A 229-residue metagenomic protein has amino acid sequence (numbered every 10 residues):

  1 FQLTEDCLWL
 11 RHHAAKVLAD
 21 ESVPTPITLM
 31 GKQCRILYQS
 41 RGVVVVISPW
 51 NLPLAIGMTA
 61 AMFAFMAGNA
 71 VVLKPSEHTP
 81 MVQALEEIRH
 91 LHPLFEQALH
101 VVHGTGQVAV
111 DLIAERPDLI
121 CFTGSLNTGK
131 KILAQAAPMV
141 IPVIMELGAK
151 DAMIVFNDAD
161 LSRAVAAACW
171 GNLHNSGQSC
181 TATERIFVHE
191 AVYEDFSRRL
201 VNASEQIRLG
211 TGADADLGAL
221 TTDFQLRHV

Functional and structural regions predicted by a protein language model:
F1-D20, M30-K32, Q225, V229: Long amphipathic alpha-helix in the N-terminal Rossmann-like dinucleotide-binding domain of NAD(P)-dependent
T4-C7, A61, Q83, L200 (+1 more regions): Short amphipathic alpha-helical/adjacent loop interface patches that line ligand and macromolecule-binding sites
W9, H13, E87, E115 (+2 more regions): Residues within well-ordered alpha-helical secondary structure of globular protein domains
A14, L91-H92, A203, I207: Solvent-exposed amphipathic alpha-helical surface segments
K16-V23, Q206-G210: Charged, solvent-exposed alpha-helical segments that act as regulatory interaction surfaces
V23-R163, D214: Rossmann-like NAD(P) dinucleotide-binding subdomain of oxidoreductase/dehydrogenase enzymes
L119, N127-V229: ALDH superfamily catalytic-core signature
